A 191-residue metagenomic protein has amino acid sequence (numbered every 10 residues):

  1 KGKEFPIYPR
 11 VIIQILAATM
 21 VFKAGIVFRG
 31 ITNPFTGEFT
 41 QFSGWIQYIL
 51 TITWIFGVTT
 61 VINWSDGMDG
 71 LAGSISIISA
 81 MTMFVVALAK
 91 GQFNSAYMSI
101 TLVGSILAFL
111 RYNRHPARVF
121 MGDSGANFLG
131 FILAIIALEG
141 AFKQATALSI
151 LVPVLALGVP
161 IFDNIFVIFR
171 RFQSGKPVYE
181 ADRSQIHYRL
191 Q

Functional and structural regions predicted by a protein language model:
K1-F93, L102-H115: Intramembrane alpha-helical segments
K23, P34, L71-Q191: Alpha-helical transmembrane segments
